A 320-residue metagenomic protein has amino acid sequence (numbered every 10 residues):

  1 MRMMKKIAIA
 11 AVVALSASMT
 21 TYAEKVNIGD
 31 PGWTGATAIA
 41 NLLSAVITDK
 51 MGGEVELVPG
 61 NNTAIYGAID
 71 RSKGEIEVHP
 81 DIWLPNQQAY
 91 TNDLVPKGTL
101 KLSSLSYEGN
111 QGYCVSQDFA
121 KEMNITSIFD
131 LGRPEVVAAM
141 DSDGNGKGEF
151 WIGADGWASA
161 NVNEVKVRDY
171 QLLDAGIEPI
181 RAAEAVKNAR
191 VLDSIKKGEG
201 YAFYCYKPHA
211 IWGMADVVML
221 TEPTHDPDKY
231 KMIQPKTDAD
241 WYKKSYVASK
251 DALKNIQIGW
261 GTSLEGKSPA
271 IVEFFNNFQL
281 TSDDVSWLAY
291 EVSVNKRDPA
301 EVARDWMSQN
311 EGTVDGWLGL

Functional and structural regions predicted by a protein language model:
K25-N41, N62: Extracytoplasmic "Venus flytrap"
G35-G53, K166-V167: Short, polar/charged alpha-helical segment
A40, V58-K97, A189-R190, A210-A215: Pocket-flanking alpha-helical
A68, I76-P80, W151-K231: Ligand-binding pocket segment of bilobal, Venus flytrap-like solute-binding proteins
T99-I152: A conserved helix-loop-strand patch within extracytoplasmic ligand-binding domains of the periplasmic binding
G112-K121, K254-K267, E291: A bilobed periplasmic-binding-protein/Venus flytrap-type ligand-binding module shared by bacterial periplasmic
G213-F274, F278: C-terminal lobe and pocket-closing loops of periplasmic/extracytoplasmic Venus-flytrap solute-binding proteins
D251, L264-E265, V272-L320: C-terminal functional modules
